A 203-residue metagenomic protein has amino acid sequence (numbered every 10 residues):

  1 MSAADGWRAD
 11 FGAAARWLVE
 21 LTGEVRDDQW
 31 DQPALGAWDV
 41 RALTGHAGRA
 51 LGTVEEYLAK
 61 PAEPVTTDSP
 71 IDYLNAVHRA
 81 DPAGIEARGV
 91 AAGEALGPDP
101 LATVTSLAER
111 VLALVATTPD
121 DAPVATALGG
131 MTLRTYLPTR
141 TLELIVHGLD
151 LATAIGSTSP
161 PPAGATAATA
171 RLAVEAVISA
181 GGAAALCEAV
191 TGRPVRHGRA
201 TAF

Functional and structural regions predicted by a protein language model:
M1-W17, E24-G36, E56-N75, R79 (+2 more regions): Structured surface interface patches that mediate subunit assembly and partner/cofactor docking
T22, T44-G48, R140: Functionally constrained cores in energy, signaling, and assembly domains
V40-P61: Extended cationic-aromatic binding surfaces that line active-site or macromolecule-binding grooves and engage
